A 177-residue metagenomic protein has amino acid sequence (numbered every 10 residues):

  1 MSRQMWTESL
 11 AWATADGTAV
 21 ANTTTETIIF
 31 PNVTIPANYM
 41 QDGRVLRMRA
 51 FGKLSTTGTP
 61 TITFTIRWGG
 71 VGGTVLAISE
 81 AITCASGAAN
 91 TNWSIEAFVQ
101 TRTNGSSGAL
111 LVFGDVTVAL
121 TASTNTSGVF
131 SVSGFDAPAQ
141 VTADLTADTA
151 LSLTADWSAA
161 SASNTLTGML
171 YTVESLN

Functional and structural regions predicted by a protein language model:
S2-N177: Surface-exposed molecular-recognition determinants
